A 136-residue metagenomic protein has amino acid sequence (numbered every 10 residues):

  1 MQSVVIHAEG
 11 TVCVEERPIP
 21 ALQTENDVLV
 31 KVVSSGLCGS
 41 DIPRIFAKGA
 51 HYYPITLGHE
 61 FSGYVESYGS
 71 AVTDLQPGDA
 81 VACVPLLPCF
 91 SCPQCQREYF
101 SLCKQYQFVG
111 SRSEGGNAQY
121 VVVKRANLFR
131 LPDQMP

Functional and structural regions predicted by a protein language model:
V5-V12: Extracellular beta-rich ligand/substrate-recognition surface
H7, I19-P20, Y52-G58, V109-S113 (+1 more regions): Short Gly/Pro-enriched turn/cap motifs at secondary-structure boundaries
C13, T24, P77, G116-N117 (+1 more regions): A generic structural signal for well-ordered coil/turn residues at beta-strand boundaries that shape enzyme active-site
P20-S35, K48-P93, N127, P132-Q134: Glycine-rich beta-strand-centered segment in the early N-terminal region that forms part of a ligand/cofactor-binding
S40-I45: Cytochrome P450 core scaffold surrounding the K-helix E-X-X-R motif and the conserved "meander" helix-loop region
C89-P136: NAD(P)H dinucleotide-binding glycine-rich loop of Rossmann-like/cofactor-binding domains, especially the beta1-alpha1
